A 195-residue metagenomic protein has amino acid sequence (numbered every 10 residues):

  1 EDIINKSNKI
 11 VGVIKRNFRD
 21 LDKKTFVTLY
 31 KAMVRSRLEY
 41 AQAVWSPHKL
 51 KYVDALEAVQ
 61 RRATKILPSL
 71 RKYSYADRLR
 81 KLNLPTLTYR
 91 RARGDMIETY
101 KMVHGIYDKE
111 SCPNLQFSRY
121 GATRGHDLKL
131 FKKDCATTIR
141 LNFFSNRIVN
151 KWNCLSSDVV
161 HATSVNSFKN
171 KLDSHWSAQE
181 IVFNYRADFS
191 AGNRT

Functional and structural regions predicted by a protein language model:
E1-T195: Hydrophobic/basic alpha-helical segments
